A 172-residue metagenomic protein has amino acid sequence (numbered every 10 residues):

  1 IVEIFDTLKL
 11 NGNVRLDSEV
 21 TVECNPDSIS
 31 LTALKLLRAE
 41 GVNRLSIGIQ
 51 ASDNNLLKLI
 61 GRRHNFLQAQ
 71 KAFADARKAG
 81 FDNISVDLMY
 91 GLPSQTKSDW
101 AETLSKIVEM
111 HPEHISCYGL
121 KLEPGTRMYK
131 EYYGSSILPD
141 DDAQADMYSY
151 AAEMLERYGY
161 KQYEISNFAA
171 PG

Functional and structural regions predicted by a protein language model:
I1-G172: C-terminal scaffold of the Radical SAM
